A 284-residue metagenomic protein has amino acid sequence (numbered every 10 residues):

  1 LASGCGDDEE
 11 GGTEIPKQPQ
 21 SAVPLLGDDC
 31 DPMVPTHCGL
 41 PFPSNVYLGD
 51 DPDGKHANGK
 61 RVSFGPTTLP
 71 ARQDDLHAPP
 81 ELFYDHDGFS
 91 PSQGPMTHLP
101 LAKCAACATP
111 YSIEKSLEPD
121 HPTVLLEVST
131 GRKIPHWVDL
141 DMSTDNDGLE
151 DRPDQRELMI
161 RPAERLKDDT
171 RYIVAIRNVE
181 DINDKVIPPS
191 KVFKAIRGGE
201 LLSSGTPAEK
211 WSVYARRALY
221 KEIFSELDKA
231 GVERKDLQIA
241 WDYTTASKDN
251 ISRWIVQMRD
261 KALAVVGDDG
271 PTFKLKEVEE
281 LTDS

Functional and structural regions predicted by a protein language model:
A2-G4: C-terminal motif of bacterial Sec signal peptides marking the signal peptidase cleavage site
D7: Short, conserved catalytic or interaction motifs in soluble domains
G11-S284: Acidic, low-complexity Ser/Thr/Gly/Pro-rich repeat segments typical of extracellular/periplasmic and surface-exposed
